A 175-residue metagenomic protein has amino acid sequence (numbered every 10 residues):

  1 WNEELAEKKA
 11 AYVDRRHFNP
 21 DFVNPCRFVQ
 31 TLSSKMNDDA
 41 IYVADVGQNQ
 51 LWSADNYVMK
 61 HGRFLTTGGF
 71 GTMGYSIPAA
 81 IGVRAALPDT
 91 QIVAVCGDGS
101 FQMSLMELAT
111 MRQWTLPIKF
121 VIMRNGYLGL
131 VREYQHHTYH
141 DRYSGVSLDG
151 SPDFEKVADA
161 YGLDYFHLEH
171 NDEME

Functional and structural regions predicted by a protein language model:
W1, L32, D45-G47, T67-G69 (+3 more regions): Fold-independent oxyanion-binding glycine-rich loops and adjacent beta-strand/coil segments at enzyme active sites
E4-V83, D89: Active-site diphosphate/adenylate-binding microenvironment
N24-F28, D38, N49, S104-E107 (+3 more regions): General structural feature for long, well-ordered alpha-helical segments within catalytic domains of soluble enzymes
Q50-L51, G71-M73, F101-Q102, G126-L130: Short gly/pro/ser/thr-enriched loop/turn and capping motifs at secondary-structure boundaries
Y75-I77, S100-E107: Short glycine/serine/threonine-rich phosphate/pyrophosphate-binding segments that cradle anionic phosphate groups
D89-M103, I118-M123: A short, small-residue-rich loop immediately preceding and capping a beta-strand
Q113-E175: Thiamine diphosphate
